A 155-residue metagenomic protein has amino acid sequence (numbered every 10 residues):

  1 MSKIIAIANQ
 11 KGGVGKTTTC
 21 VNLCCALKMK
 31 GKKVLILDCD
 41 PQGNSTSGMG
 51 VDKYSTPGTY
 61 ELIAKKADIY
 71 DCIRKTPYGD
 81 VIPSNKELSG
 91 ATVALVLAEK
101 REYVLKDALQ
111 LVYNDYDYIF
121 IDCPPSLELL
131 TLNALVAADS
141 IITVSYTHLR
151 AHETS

Functional and structural regions predicted by a protein language model:
M1-R150, S155: P-loop NTP-binding core
